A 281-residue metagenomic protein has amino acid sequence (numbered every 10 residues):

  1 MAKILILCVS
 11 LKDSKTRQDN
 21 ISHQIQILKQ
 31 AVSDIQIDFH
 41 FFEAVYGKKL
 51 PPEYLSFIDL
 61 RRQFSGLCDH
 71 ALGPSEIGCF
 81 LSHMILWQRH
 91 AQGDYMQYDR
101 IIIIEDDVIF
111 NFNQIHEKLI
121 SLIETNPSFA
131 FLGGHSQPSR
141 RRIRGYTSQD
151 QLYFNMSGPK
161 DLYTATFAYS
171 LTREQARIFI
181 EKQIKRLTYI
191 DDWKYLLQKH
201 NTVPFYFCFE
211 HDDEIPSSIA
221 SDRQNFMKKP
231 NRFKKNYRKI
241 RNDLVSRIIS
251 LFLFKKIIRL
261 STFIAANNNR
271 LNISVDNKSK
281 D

Functional and structural regions predicted by a protein language model:
A2-I104, V108-D281: An acidic/histidine-cluster motif and surrounding catalytic segment that typifies divalent-metal-assisted enzyme active
